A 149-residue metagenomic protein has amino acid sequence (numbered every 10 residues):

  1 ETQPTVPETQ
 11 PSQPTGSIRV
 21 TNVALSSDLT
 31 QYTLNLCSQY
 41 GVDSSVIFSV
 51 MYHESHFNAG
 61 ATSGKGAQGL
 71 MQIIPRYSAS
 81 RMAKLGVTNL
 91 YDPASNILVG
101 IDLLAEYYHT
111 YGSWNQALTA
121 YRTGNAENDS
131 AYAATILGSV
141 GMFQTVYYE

Functional and structural regions predicted by a protein language model:
V6-F57: Export/targeting segments at the very N-terminus of extracytoplasmic proteins
V42-N58, I73, I97-I101, L118-R122: Short, functionally critical alpha-helical segments immediately adjacent to catalytic or ligand/cofactor-binding
S55-G69, Y132: Short amphipathic alpha-helical segments at helix boundaries and their inter-helical linkers
G64-K84, G100: Substrate-binding/active-site groove segments that recognize and process beta-1,4-linked N-acetyl-hexosamine
M71-Y77, I97, G141-E149: Cell-wall glycan
G86-N96: A short, structured beta-strand-centered segment in the mid-to-C-terminal lobe of catalytic cores from group-transfer
H109-T110, W114-E149: Catalytic and substrate-binding regions of cell-wall glycan-acting enzymes that process beta-1,4-linked
